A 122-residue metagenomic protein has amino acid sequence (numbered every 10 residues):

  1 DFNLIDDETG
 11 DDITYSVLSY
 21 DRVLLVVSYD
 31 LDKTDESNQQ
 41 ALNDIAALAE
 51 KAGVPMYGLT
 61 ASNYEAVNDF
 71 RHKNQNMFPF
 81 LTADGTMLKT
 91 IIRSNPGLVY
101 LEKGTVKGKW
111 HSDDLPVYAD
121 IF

Functional and structural regions predicted by a protein language model:
N3-I5, D12-K33: Short active-site neighborhood of thiol/selenol oxidoreductases, capturing the structured segment around
E8-T9, K103: Residue-level recognition of short loop/turn positions
L24-V26, G58, Y100: Structural beta-sheet core signal
Y29, A61, K103: Cofactor-binding loop segments of dinucleotide-utilizing enzymes, especially the Rossmann-like FAD- and NAD(P)+-binding
K33-F70: Structural microenvironment flanking redox-active thiols in thiol-disulfide oxidoreductases
M56-A61, H72-N95: Short, internal strand/loop/helix patches that form the active-site neighborhood or redox-interaction surface
P96-W110: A short, hydrophobic beta-strand/beta-hairpin element that forms part of a small beta-sheet core
D114-F122: A short, polar/charged loop-to-alpha-helix boundary motif
